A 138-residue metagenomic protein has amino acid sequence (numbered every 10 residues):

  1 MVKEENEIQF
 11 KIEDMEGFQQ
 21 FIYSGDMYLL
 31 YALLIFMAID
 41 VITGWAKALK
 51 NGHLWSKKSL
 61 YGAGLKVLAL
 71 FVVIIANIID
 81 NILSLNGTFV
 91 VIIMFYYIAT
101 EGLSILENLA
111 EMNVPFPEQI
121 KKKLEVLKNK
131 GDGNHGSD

Functional and structural regions predicted by a protein language model:
M1-M27: Short, strongly hydrophobic alpha-helical membrane anchors
I22-I35, V91-M94, I98: Hydrophobic alpha-helical transmembrane segments
I35-K58: Membrane-helix boundary/interface segments in integral membrane proteins
A48-S56, N81, L85, M112: Transmembrane helix-loop junctions in multipass membrane proteins, especially transporters and channels
H53-A69: Juxtamembrane helix-capping/reentrant segments at transmembrane boundaries
V67-E101: Mid-chain, well-packed structural core segment of small domains
G102-D138: Canonical alpha-helical transmembrane segment with a positive-inside/aromatic-interface signature
